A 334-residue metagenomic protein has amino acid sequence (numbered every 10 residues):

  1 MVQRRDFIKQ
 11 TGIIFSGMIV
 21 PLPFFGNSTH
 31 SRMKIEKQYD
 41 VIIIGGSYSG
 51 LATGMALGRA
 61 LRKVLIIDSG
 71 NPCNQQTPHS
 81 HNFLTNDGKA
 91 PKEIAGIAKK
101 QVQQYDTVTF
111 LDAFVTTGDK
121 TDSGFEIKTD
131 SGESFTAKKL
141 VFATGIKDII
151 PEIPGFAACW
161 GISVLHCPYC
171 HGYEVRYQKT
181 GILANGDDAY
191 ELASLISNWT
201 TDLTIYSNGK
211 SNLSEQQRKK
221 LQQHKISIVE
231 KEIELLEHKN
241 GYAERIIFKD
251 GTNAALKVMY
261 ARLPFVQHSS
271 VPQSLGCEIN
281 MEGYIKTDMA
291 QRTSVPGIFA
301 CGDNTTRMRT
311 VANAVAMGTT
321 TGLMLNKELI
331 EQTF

Functional and structural regions predicted by a protein language model:
M1, L22-G46: C-terminal segment of N-terminal export signals and the immediately downstream linker at the start of the mature
D6-S28: N-terminal export signals
T29-Y39, L111-Q178, I285-M289: FAD-binding core/adjacent interface of flavoenzyme oxidoreductases
Y39-E93, D187-S211: Beta1-alpha1 glycine-rich phosphate/pyrophosphate-binding loop at the start of Rossmann-like nucleotide-binding domains
G96, V102-D122, I127-T129, S134-F135 (+2 more regions): A Rossmann-like FAD-binding core segment of flavoenzymes
A143-T144, L183, R262: Short, well-ordered coil/turn residues at beta-beta hairpins and beta-strand->alpha-helix junctions within
A158-E174, L263-M308, T320-L323, K327: FAD-site-proximal beta/loop scaffold in flavoenzymes
